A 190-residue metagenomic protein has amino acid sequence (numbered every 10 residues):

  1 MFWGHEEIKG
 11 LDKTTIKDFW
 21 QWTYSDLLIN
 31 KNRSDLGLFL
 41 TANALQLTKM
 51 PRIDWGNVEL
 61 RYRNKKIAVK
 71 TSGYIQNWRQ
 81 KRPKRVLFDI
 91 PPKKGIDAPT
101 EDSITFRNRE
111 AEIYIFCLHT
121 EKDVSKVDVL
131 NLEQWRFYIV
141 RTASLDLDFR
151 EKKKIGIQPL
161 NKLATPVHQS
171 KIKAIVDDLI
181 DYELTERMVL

Functional and structural regions predicted by a protein language model:
M1-K65, K70-L190: Nucleic-acid endonuclease domains
